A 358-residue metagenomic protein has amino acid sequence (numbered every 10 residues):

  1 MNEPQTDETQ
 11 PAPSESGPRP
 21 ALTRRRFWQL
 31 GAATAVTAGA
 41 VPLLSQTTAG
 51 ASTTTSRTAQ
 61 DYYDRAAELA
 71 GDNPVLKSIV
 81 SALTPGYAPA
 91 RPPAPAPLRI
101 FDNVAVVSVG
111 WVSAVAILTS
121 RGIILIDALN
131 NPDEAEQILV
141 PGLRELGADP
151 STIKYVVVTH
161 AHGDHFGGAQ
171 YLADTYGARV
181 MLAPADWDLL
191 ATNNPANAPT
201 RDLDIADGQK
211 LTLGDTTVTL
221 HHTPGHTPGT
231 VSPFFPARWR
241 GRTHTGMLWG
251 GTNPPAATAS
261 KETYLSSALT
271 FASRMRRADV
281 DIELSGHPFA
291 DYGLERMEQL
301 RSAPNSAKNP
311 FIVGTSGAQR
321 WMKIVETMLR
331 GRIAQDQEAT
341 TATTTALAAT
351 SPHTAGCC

Functional and structural regions predicted by a protein language model:
M1-L22, A33-V41: N-terminal secretory signal peptides
N2, W28, A32, T58 (+1 more regions): C-terminal regulatory/interaction regions
P42-L44, T48-G122, P132, G356-C358: Zn-dependent metallo-beta-lactamase
S56-E68, V104, D133-Q137, L143-K210 (+2 more regions): Active-site HxH/HxHxD metal-binding segment of metal-dependent hydrolases
A90-L146, P150, S232-N253: Conserved beta-strand hairpin/beta-sheet module of binuclear metal-dependent hydrolase folds, prominently
P95-A96, A105-V107, T200-D202, H222-H226: Short Gly/Pro-enriched turn/cap motifs at secondary-structure boundaries
V106, L125-D127, Y155-V158, L220-H222: Short catalytic-loop micro-motif centered on adjacent basic/acidic residues
I123, N130-P132, T200, K210-T212 (+1 more regions): Metallo-beta-lactamase
